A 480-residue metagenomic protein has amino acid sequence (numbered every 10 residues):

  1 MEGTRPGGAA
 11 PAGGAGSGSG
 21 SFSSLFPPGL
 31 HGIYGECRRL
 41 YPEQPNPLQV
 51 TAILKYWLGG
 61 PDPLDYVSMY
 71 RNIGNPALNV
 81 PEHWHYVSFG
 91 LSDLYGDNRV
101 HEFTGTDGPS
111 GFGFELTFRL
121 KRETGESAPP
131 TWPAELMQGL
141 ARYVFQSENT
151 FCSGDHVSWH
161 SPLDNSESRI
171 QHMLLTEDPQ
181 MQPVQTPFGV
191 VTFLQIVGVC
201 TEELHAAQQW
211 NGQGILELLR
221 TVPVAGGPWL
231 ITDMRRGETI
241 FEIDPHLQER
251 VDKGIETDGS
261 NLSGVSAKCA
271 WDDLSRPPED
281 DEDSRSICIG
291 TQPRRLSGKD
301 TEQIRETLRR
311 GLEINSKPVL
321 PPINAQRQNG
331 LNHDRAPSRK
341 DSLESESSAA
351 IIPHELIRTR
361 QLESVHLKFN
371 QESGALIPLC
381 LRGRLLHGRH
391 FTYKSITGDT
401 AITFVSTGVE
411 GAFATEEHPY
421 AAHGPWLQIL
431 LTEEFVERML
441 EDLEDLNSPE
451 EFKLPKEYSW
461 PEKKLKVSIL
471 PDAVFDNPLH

Functional and structural regions predicted by a protein language model:
M1-G74: The feature captures two recurrent sequence modes
E43-Y56, F145-T176, G226-P245, S260-S263 (+3 more regions): Short glycine-rich, low-complexity/disordered patches
P47-V100, L379-C380, R384-L386, H390-T407: Amphipathic, interaction-prone secondary-structure segments
L78, H83-Y95, V100, G125 (+1 more regions): Acidic, metal/cofactor-coordinating or nucleic-acid-engaging core segments within structured domains
D107-G125, F193: Glycine-rich, often proline-containing surface loops adjacent to acidic residues and nearby aromatics that form
H160-L247: Polybasic, proline/glycine-rich intrinsically disordered low-complexity segments
E217-G330: Eukaryotic terminal intrinsically disordered regions
K299-H480: Long C-terminal appendages of very large multidomain proteins
